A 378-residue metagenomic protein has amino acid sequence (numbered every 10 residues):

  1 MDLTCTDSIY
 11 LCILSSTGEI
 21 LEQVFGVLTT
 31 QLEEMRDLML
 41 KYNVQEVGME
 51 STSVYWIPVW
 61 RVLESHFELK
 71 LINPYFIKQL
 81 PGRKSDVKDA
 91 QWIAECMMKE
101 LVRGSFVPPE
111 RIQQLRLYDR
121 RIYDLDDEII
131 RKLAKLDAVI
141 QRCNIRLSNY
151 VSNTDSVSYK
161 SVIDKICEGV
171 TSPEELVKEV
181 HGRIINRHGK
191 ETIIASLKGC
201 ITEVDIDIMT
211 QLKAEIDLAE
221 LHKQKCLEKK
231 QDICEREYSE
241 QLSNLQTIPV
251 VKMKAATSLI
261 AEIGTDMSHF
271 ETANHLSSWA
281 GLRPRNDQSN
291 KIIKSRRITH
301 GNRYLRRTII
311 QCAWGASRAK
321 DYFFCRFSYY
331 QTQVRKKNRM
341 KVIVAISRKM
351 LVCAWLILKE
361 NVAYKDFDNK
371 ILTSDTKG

Functional and structural regions predicted by a protein language model:
M1-G378: A detector of single, family-specific signature residues that are central to catalytic or substrate-handling motifs
